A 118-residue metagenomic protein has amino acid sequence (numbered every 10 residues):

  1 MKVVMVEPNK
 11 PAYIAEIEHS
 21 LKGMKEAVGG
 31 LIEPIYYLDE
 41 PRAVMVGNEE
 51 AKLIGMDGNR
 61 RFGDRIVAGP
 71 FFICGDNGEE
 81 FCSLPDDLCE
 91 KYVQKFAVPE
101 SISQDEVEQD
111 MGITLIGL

Functional and structural regions predicted by a protein language model:
M1-P11, G117: Short, extreme N-terminal segment that most often corresponds to the first beta-strand
P8-N9, G23, P34-E40: Catalytic phosphate/metal-binding cores of nucleic-acid and nucleotide-processing enzymes, i.e., regions that mediate
Y13-A15: Surface-exposed ligand/attachment interfaces on beta-rich extracellular proteins
I17-G23, G58-F62: A short, sequence-level motif marking secondary-structure junctions
L38-G63: Short, structured protein-protein interaction patches enriched in aromatics and acidic/basic residues, typified by
R65-C89: Helix-rich interaction surfaces within compact, conserved domain-sized segments that mediate assembly or partner
M111-L118: Non-Sec secretion/translocation targeting segments of pathogen effectors
